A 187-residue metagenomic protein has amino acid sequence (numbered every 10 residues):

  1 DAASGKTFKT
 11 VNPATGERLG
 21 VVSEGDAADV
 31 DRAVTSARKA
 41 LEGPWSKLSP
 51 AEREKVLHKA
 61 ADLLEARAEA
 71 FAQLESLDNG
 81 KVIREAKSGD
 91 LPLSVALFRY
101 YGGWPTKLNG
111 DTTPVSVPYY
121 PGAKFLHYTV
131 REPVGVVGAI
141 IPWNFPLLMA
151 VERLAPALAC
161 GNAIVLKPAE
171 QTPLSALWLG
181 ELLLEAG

Functional and structural regions predicted by a protein language model:
D1-V22, K55-K59, K107-I140: Terminal low-complexity tails and localization/encapsulation signals of metabolic enzymes
A2, F8, G25, D29-R32 (+3 more regions): A generic short alpha-helical patch detector that favors 3-5-residue windows in or near N-terminal regions
A3-S4, E85, N144, E170: Residue-level marker of alpha-helix boundaries and capping positions
S4, V30, A68, K87 (+2 more regions): Alpha-helix N-cap/helix-start motif
P13-T15, A27, L154-A157: Short connector loops/turns at beta-strand edges and beta->alpha or beta->beta junctions
L19-N109: Glycine-rich loop-to-alpha-helix module at the N-terminal edge of alpha/beta enzyme cores
N109-G187: Rossmann-like NAD(P) dinucleotide-binding subdomain of oxidoreductase/dehydrogenase enzymes
